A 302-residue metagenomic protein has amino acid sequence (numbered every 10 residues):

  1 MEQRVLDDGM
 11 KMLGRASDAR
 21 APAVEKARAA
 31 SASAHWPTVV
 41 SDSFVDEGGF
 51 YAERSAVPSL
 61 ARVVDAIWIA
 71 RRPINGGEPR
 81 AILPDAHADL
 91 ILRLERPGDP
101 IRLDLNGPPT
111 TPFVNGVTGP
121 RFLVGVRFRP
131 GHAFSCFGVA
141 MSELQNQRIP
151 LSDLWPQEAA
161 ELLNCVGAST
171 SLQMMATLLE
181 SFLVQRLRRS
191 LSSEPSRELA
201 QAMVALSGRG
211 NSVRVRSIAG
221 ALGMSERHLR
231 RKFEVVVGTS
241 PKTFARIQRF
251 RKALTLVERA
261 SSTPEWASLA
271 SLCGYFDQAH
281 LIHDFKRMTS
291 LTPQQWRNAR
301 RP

Functional and structural regions predicted by a protein language model:
E2-E226, V236-P241, T255-F276, T292-P302: Alpha-helical bundle regulatory/interaction domains
F233, A245, F285-K286, R297: DNA major-groove recognition helix of helix-turn-helix
T289: Ser/Thr-centric signal marking residues that sit in or immediately flank functional binding/regulatory motifs
